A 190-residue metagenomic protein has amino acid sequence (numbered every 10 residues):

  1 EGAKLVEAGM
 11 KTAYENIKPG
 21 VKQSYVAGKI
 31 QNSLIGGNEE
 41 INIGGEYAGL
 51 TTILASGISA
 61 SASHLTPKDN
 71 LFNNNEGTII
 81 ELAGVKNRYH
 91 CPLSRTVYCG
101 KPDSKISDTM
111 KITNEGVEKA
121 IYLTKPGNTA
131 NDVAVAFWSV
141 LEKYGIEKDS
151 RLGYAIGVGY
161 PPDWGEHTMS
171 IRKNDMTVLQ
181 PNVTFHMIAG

Functional and structural regions predicted by a protein language model:
E1-G190: Active-site neighborhoods and metal-handling regions in enzymes and metal-associated proteins
